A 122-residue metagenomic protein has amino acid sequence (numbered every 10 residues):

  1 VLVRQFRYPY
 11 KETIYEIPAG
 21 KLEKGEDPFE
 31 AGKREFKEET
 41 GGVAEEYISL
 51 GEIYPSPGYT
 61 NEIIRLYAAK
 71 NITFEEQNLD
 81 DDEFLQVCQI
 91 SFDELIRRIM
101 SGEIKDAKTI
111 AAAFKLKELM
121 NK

Functional and structural regions predicted by a protein language model:
V1-R34, I72: Conserved Nudix-box catalytic region and its N-terminal flanking loop in Nudix hydrolases and closely related
F6, K70-F74, F92-D93, E118-M120: Short loop segments at secondary-structure junctions
R7, E16, K37, G41-E75: Active-site segment of metal-dependent pyrophosphate-handling enzymes, primarily the Nudix hydrolase catalytic core
T13, K24, S49, P57-Y59 (+2 more regions): Nudix hydrolase/Nudix homology domain
